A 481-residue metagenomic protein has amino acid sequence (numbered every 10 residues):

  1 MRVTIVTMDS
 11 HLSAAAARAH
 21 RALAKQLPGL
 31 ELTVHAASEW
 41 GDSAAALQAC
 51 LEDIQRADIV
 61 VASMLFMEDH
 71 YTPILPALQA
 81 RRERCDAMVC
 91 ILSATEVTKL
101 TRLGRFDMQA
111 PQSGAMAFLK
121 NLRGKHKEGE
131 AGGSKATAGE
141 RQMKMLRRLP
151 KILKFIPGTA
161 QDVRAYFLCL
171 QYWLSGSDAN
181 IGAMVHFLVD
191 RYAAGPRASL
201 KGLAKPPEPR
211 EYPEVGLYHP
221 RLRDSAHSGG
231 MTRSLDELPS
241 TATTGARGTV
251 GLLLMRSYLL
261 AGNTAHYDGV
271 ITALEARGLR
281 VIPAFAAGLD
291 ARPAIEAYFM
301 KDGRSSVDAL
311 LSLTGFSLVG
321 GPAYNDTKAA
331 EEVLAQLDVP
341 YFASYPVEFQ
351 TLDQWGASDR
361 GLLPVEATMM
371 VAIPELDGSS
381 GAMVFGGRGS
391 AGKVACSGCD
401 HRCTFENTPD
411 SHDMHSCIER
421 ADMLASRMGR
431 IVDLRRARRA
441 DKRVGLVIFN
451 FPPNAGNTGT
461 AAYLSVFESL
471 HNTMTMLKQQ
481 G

Functional and structural regions predicted by a protein language model:
M1-G481: An N-terminal assembly and electron-transfer interface module characteristic of large anaerobic redox and radical
